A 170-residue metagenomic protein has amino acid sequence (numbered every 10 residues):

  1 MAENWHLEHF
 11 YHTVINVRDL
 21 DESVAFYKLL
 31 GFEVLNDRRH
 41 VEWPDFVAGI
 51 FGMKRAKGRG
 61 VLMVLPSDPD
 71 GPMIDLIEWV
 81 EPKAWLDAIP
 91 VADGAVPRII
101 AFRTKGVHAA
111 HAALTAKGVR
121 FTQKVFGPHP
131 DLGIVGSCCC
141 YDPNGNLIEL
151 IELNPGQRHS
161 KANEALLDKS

Functional and structural regions predicted by a protein language model:
M1-V24, L30-N36, P97-F102, I151-S170: N-terminal beta-strand motif that seeds the catalytic metal site of vicinal oxygen chelate
W5, G52-K57, V91-G94: A generic structural micro-feature
H9-R18, V61-E81, W85-T115, G136-Y141 (+1 more regions): Vicinal oxygen chelate
N16-D70, A116, G133, A165-K169: Core segments of cupin and vicinal oxygen chelate
L35-R38, T122-G127: Conserved S-adenosyl-L-methionine
W43-I50, K83-L86, F126-L132, G136 (+1 more regions): A cross-kingdom feature marking solvent-exposed beta-strand/loop segments within repeated, beta-rich binding/scaffold
T115-Q123, K161-A162: Short, positively charged
